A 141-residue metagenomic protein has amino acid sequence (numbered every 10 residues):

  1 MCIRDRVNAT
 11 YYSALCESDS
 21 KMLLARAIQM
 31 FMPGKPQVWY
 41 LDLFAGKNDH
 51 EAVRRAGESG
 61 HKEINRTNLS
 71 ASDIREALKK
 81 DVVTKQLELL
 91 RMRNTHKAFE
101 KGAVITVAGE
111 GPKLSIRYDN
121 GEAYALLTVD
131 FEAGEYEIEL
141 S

Functional and structural regions predicted by a protein language model:
I3-S141: Active-site and adjacent substrate-binding regions of carbohydrate-active enzymes
